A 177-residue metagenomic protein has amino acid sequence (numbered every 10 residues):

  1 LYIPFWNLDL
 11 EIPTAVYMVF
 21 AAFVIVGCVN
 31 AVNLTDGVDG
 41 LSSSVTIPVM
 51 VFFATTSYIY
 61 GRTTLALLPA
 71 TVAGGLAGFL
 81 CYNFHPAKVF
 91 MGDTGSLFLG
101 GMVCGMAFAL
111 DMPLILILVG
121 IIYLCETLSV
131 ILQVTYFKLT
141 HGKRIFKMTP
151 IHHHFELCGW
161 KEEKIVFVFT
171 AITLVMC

Functional and structural regions predicted by a protein language model:
I3-A15: Short aromatic-rich membrane-water interface segments that cap or initiate transmembrane helices in multi-pass membrane
A15-C177: Alpha-helical transmembrane segments
